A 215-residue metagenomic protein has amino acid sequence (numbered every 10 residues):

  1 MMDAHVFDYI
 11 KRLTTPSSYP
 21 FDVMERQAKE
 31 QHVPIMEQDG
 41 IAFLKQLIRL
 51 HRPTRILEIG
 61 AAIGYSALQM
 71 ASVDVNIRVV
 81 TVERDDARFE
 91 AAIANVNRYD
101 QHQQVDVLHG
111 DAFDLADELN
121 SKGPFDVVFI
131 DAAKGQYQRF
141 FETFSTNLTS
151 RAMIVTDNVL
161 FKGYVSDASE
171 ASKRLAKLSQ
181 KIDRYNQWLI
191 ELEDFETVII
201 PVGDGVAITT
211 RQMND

Functional and structural regions predicted by a protein language model:
M1-V127, K134-V155, V159-D215: A short alpha-helical cap/connector motif
